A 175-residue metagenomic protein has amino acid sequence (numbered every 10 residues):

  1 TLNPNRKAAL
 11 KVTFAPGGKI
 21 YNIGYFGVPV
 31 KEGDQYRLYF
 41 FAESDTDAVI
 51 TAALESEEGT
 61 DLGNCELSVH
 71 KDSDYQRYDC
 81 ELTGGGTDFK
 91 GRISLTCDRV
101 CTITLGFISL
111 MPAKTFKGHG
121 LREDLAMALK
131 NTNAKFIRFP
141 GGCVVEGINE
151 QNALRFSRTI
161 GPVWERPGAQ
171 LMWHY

Functional and structural regions predicted by a protein language model:
T1-Y175: Extracellular and organelle-lumenal recognition/adhesion modules and their flexible linkers in secreted
